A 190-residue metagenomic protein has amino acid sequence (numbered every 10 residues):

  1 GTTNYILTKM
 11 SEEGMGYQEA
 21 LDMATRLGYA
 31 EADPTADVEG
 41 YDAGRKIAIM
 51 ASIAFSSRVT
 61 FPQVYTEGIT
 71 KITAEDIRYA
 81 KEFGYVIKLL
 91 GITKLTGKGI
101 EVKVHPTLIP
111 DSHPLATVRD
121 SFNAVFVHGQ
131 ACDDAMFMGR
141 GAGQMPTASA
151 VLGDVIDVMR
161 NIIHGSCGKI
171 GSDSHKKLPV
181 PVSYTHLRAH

Functional and structural regions predicted by a protein language model:
T2-Y5: Rossmann-fold dinucleotide-binding core
M10, A20-T117, F122-A124: Substrate-binding/catalytic subdomain of NAD(P)-dependent oxidoreductase enzymes
E13, M50, V158: Phosphate/oxyanion-binding loops and surfaces in catalytic or ligand/nucleic-acid-binding neighborhoods
M15, V38, D42, P146 (+1 more regions): Charged, alpha-helix-enriched surfaces in structured cytosolic catalytic cores of large nucleotide-utilizing machines
H113-S183: ATP-dependent carboxylate/acyl-activation modules
T185-H190: Conserved small/polar residues in nucleotide/adenosyl-binding loops
